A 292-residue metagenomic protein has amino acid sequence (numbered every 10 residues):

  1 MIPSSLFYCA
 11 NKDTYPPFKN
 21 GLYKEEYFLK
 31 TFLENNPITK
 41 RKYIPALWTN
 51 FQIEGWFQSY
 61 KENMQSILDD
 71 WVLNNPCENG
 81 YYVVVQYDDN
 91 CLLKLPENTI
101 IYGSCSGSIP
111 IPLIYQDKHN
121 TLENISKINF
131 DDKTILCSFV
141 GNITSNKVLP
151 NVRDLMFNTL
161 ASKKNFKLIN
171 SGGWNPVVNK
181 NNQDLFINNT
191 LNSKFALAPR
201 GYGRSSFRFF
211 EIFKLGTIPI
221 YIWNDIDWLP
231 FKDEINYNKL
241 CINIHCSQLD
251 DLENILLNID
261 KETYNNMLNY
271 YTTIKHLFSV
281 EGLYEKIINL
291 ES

Functional and structural regions predicted by a protein language model:
M1-F210, L215, I222-H245, I259-N266 (+1 more regions): Nucleotide-sugar donor-binding catalytic core of glycosyltransferases
